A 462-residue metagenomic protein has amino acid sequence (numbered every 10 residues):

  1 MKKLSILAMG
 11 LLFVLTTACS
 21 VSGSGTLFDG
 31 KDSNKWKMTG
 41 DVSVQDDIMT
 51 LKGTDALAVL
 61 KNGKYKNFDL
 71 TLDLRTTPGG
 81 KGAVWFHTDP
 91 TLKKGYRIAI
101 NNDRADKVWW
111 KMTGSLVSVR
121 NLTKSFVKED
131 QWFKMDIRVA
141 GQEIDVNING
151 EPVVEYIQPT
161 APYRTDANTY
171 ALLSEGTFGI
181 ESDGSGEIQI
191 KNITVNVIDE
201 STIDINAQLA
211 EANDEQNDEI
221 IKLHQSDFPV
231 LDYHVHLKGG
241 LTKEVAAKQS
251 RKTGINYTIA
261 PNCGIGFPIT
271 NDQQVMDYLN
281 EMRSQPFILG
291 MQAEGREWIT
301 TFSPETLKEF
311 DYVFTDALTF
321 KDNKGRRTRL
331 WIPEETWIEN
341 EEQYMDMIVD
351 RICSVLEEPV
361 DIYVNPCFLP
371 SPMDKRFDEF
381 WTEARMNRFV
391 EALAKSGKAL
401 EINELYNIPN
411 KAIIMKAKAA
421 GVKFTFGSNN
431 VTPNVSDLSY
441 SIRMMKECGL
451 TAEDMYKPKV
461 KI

Functional and structural regions predicted by a protein language model:
M1-L4: Positively charged n-region of N-terminal signal peptides that target proteins for export
A8-T16: Bacterial N-terminal signal peptides
C19-E215: Carbohydrate-interacting regions of secretory-pathway proteins
T54-A56, P78, L237-T242, Q292-W298 (+1 more regions): Short beta->alpha connector loops
N213-E297, P370-E379, R388-F389, G427 (+1 more regions): An N-terminally biased module of ancient metal coordination in phosphate/nucleic-acid-related enzymes
N213-S226, F377-I462: Charged catalytic cores and adjacent phosphate/nucleic-acid-binding surfaces used for phosphate/nucleic-acid chemistry
H234, V313, N365, L400 (+1 more regions): Divalent metal-coordination and catalytic microenvironments
N271-K395, K446, L450: Extended substrate/RNA-proximal surfaces in nucleic-acid metabolism proteins
